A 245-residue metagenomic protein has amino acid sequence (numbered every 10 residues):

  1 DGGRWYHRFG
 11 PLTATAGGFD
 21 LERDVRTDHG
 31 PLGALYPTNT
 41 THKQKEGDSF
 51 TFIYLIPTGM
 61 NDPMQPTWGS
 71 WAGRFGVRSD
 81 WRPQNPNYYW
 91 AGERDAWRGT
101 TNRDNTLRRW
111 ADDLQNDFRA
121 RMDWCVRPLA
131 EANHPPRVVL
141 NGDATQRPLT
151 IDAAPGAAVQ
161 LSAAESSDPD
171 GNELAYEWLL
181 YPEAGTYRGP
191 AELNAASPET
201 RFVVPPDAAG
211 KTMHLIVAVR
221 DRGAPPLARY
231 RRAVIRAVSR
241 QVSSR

Functional and structural regions predicted by a protein language model:
D1-Q160, S166, E173-Y187, G210: N-terminal acidic, glycine/proline-rich low-complexity segments
S167-D170, G223: Short, acidic/polar linear motifs in exposed loop/turn regions
L179-V203: Surface-exposed, flexible coil segments in extracellular/virion-facing regions
V203-A209: Short, surface-exposed loop/turn segments at beta-strand-coil junctions that are enriched for proline with nearby
R220-P226: Short, solvent-exposed loop/turn segments at the edges of extracellular beta-sandwich modules
P226-A233: Extracellular and select intracellular beta-sandwich modules with Ser/Thr-enriched, small-residue motifs on
R236-S243: Extracellular interdomain linker/stem segments of modular secreted and single-pass surface proteins
